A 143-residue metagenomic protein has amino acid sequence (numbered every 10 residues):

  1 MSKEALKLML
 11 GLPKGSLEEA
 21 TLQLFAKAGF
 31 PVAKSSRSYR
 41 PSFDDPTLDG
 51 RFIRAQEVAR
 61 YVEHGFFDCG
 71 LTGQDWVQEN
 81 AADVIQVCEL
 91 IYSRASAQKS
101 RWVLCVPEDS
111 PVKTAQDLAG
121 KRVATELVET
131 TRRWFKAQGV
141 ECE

Functional and structural regions predicted by a protein language model:
M1-E143: Domain-level signature for soluble enzymes in the chorismate/prephenate branch of the shikimate pathway
